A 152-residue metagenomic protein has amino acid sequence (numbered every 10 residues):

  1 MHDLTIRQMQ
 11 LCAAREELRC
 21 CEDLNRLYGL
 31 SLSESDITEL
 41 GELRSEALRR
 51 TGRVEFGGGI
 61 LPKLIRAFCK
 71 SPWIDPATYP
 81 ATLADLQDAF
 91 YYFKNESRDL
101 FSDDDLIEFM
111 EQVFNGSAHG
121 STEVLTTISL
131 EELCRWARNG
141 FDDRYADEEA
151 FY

Functional and structural regions predicted by a protein language model:
M1-E46: Short terminal alpha-helical segments
L32-F151: Acidic, low-complexity, intrinsically disordered interaction modules
